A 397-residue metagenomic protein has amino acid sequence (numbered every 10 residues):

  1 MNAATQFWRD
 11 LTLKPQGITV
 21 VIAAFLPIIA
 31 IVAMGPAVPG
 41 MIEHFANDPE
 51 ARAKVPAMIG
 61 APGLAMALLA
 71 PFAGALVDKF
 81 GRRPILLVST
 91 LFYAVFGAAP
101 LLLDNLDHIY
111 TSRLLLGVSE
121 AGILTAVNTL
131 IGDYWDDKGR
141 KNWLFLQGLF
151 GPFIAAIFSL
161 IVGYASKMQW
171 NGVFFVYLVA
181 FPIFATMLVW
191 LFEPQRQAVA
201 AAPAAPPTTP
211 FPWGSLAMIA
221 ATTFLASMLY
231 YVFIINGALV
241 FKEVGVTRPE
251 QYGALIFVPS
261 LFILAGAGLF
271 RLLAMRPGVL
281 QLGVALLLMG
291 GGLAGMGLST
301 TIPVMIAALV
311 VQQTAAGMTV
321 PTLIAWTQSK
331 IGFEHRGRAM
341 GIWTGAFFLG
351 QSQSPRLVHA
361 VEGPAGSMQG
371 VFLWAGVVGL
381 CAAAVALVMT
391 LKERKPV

Functional and structural regions predicted by a protein language model:
A37-A67: Extracellular/periplasmic helix-loop-helix junction of adjacent transmembrane segments in MFS-like secondary
A57-G74, F257-L269: Central cavity-lining transmembrane alpha-helices of secondary-active solute carriers, predominantly the Major
A67-L106: Conserved MFS/SLC helix-loop-helix module at the cytosolic interface between two early adjacent transmembrane helices
L69-G81, A265-G278, E362: Helix-to-loop junctions at the C-terminal end of transmembrane segments in multipass secondary transporters
F92, F96, D107-L115, P303-Q312: Paired small-residue
L106, S112-G151: Cytoplasmic helix-loop-helix junction between adjacent transmembrane helices in 12-TM secondary transporters
D137-G139, L146-F192: Helix-loop-helix hairpin linking two adjacent transmembrane segments in secondary transporters
Q328-G366, A375: A late C-terminal transmembrane helix in Major Facilitator Superfamily
